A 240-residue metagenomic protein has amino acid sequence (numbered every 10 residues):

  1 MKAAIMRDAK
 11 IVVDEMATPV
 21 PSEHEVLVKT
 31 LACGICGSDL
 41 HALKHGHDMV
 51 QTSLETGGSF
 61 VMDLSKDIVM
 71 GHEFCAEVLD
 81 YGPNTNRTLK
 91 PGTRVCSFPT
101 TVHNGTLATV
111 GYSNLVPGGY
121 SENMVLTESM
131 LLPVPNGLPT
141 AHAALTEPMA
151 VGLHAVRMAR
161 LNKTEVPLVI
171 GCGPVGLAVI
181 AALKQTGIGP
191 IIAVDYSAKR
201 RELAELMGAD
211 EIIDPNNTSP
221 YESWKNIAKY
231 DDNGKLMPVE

Functional and structural regions predicted by a protein language model:
A3, V13-E15, C75-E77, R94 (+2 more regions): Conserved hydrophobic/aromatic beta-strand scaffold that supports enzyme active sites
P19-C33, D48-T101, P135-G137: Glycine-rich beta-strand-centered segment in the early N-terminal region that forms part of a ligand/cofactor-binding
H41-D48: Short Gly/aromatic-enriched secondary-structure transition segments
F60-D67, H72, S97-I170: NAD(P)H dinucleotide-binding glycine-rich loop of Rossmann-like/cofactor-binding domains, especially the beta1-alpha1
V169-C172, K184-E240: Adenosine-nucleotide cofactor-binding segment
G176-L177: N-terminal Rossmann-fold NAD(P) dinucleotide-binding loop
